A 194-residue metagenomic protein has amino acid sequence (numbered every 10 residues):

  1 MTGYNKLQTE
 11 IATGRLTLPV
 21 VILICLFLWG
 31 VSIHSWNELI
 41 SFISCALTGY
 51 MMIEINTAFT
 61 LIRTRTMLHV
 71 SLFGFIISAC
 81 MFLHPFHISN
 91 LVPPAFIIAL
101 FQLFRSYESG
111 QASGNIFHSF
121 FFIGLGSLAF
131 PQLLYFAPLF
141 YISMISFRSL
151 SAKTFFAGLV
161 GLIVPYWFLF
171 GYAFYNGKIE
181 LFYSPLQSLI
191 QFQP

Functional and structural regions predicted by a protein language model:
I24-G30, L181-P194: Juxtamembrane membrane-water interface segments that cap and precede transmembrane helices
H34, S71-N90: Aromatic- and kink-enriched transmembrane "portal" helix at the membrane-lumen/periplasm boundary that abuts
I43-F59: Transmembrane-helix motifs of polytopic, lipid-linked glycan transferases
N56-I76: Transmembrane-helix signature of polytopic, membrane-embedded enzymes that assemble or transfer cell-envelope glycans
A99-G114: Membrane-interface transmembrane helices that cradle and orient dolichyl/undecaprenyl
I116-A129: Membrane-interface alpha helices of multi-pass inner-membrane proteins
Y135-S146: Hydrophobic transmembrane alpha-helices of multi-pass, membrane-embedded glycosylation machinery
A152-G171: Hydrophobic alpha-helical membrane-interfacial segments at the cytosolic entry of transmembrane helices
